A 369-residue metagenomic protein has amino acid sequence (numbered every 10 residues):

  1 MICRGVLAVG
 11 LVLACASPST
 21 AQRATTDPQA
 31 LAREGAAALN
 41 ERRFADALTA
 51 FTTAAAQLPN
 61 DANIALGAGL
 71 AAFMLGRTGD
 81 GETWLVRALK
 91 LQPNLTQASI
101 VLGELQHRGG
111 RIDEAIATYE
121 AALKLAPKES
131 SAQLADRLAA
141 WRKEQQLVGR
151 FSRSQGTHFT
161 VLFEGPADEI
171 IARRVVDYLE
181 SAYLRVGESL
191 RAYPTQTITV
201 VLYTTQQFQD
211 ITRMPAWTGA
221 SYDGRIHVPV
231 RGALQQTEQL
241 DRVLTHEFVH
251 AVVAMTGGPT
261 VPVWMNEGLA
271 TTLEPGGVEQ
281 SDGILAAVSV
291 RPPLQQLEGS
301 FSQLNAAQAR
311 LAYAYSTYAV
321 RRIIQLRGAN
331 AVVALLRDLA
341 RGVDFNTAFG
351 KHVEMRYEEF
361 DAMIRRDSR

Functional and structural regions predicted by a protein language model:
D27, D61, L95, K128-S131: Residue-level recognition of tetratricopeptide repeat
N40-E41, M74-L75, R108-G109: Register position in tetratricopeptide repeats
G67-A68, V101, A135: Canonical tetratricopeptide repeat
R150-P262, L273-S281, V290-L294, E298-S302 (+3 more regions): Juxtacatalytic substrate-recognition/specificity segment
E298-R369: Pan-zinc metallopeptidase signature
